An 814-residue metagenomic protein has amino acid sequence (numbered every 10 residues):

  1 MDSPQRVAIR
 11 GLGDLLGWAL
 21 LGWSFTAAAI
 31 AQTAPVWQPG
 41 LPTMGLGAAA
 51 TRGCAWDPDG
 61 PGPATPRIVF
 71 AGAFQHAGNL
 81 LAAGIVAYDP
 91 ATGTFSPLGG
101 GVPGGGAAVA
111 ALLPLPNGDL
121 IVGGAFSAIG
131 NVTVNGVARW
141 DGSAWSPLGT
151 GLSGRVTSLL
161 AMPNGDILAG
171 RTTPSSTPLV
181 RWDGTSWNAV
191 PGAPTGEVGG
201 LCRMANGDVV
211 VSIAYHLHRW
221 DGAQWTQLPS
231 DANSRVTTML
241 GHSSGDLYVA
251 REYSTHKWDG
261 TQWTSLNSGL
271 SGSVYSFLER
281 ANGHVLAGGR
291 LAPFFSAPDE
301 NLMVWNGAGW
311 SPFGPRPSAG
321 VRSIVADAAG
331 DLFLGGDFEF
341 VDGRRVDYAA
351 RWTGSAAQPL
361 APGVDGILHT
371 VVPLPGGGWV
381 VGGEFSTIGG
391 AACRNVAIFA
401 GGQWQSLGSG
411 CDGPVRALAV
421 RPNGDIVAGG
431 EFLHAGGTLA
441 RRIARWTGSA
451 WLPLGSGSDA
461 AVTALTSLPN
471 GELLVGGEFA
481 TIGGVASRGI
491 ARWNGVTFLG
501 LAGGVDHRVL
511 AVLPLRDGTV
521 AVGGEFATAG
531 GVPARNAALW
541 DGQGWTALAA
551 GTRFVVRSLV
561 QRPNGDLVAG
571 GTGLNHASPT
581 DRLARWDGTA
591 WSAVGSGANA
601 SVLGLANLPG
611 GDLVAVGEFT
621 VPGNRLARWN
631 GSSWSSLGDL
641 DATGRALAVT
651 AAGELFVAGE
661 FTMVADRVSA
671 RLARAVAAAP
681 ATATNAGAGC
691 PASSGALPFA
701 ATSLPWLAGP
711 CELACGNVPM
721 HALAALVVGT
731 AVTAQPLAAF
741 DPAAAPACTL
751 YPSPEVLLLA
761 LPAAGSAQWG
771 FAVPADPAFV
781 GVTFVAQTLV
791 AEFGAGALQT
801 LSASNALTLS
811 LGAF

Functional and structural regions predicted by a protein language model:
M1, G53-G60, A731-T733, V790-G794: Short regulatory "switch" loops immediately downstream of catalytic or recognition motifs within protein catalytic
M1-G13: N-terminal secretory signal peptides that target proteins for export/translocation
L12, A19-L20, F25, W56 (+3 more regions): Residue-level detector of bioactive/disordered segments in secreted/extracellular proteins and virion assembly
G13-D14, L640, A700: Generic hydrophobic, helix-prone segments enriched in Leu/Val/Ile
W18, G22-A678: Extracytoplasmic surface signature
A678-F814: Residue-level hotspots within well-ordered secondary structure
